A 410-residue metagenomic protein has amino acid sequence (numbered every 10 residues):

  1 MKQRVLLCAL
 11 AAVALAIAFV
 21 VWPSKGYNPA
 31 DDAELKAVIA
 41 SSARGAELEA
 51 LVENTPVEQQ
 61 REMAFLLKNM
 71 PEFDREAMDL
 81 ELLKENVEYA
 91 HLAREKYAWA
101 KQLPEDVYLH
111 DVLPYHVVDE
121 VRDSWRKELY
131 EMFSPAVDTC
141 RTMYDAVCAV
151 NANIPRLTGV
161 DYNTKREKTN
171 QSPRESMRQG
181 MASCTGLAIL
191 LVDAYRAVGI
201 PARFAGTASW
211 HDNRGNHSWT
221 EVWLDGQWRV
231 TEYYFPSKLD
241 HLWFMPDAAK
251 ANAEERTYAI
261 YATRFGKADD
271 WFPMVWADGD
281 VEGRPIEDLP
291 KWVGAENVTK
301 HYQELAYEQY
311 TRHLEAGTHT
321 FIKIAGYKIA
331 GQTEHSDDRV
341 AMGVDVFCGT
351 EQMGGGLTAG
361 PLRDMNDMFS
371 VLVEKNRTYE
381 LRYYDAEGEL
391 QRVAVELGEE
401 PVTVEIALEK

Functional and structural regions predicted by a protein language model:
M1-R4: Positively charged n-region of N-terminal signal peptides that target proteins for export
L7-V20: Hydrophobic membrane-insertion alpha-helices, especially the h-region of bacterial N-terminal signal peptides
A11, V150, G180-A205, T220: Cysteine-centered nucleophilic/redox motifs
W22-V38: Ser/Thr/Pro/Gly-rich low-complexity linker/stalk segments immediately outside membranes or between
E47-A50, T55-Q179, D269: Secondary-structure boundary elements
N153-R156, F204, K238: Ligand-binding pocket scaffold of soluble enzyme catalytic domains
N163-T164, A197, A208-S218, V222-K375 (+1 more regions): His-Asp-centered catalytic microenvironments across diverse enzyme cores, prominently the transglutaminase-like
Y384-K410: Structured interaction patches on ligand/partner-binding surfaces of diverse proteins
